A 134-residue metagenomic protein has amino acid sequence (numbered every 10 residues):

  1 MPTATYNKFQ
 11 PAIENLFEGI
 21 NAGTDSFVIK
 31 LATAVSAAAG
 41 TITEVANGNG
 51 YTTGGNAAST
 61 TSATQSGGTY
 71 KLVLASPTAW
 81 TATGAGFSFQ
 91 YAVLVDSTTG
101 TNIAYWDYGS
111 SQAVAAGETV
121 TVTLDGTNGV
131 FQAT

Functional and structural regions predicted by a protein language model:
M1-Q90, S97-T134: Small cysteine-rich, disulfide-bonded extracellular modules of the LU/uPAR three-finger superfamily and closely related
